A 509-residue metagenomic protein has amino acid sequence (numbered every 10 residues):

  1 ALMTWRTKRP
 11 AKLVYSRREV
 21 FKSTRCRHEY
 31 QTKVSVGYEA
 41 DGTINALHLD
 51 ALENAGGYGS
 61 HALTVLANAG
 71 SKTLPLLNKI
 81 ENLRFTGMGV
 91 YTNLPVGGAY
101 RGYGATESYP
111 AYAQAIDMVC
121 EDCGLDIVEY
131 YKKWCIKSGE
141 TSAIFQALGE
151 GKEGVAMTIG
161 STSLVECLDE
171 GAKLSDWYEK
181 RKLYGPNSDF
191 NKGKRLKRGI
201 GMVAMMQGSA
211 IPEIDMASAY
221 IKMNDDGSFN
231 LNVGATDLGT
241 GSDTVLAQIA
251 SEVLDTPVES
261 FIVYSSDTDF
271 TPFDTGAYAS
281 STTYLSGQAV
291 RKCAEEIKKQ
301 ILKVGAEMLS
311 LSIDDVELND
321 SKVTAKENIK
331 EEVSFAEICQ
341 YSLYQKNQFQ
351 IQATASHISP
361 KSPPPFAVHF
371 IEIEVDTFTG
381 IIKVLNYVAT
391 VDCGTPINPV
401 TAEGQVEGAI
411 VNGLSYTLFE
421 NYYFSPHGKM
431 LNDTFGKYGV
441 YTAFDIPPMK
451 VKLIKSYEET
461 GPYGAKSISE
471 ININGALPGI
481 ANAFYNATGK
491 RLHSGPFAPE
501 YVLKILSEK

Functional and structural regions predicted by a protein language model:
L2-S16, F21-S23: Conserved catalytic cysteine-centered active-site region of acyl-thioester-dependent Claisen-condensing enzymes
W5-A11, L66-L196, I200-V203, Q207 (+1 more regions): C-terminal catalytic domains of large/alpha subunits in multi-subunit enzymes
R17-L83: Active-site cavity-forming subdomains of large catalytic enzyme subunits
C26-Y30, P212-E213, P363-A367: Short loop/turn motifs at secondary-structure junctions and domain boundaries
N45, G59, N230, I382-L385 (+1 more regions): Generic structural signal for well-ordered beta-strand positions
L49-G56, T236-L238, Y387-G394, K455: Short, solvent-exposed aromatic-acidic interface loops
S209-T271, S286: Catalytic phosphate/nucleotide-handling subdomain of diverse soluble enzymes
